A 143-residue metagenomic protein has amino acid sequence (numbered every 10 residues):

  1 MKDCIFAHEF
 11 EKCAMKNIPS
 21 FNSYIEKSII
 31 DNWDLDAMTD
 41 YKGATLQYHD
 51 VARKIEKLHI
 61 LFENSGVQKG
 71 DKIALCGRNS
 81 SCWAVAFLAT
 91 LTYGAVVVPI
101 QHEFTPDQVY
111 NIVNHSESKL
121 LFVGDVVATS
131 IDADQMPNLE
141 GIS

Functional and structural regions predicted by a protein language model:
M1-I18: Flexible, non-catalytic linker and terminal segments flanking ANL/adenylate-forming cores
E9-E11, N22, K42-A44, G70-K72 (+1 more regions): A short, structure-level motif marking secondary-structure boundaries and short turns
C13-N17, D50, V97-I100: Short, flexible loop segments at the rims of nucleotide/cofactor-binding pockets, characterized by
A14-A37: A short N-terminal helical cap/helix-turn-helix that marks the beginning of AMP-binding/adenylate-forming
Y24, N64-S65, T92-S143: Structural core segment of the AMP-binding/adenylate-forming
E26, D36-L88, T105-Y110, N114: Conserved AMP-binding/adenylate-forming core of the ANL superfamily
